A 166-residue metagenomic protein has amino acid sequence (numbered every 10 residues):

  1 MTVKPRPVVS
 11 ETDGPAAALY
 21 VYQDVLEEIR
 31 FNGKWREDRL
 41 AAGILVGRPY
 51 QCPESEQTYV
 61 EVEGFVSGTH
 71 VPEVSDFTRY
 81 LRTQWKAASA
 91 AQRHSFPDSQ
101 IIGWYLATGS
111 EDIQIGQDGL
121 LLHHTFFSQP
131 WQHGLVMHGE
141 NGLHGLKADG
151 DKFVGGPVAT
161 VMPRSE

Functional and structural regions predicted by a protein language model:
M1-I101, S110-E166: Conserved beta-strand-loop surface patch within small alpha/beta domains used for substrate/adaptor or ligand engagement
